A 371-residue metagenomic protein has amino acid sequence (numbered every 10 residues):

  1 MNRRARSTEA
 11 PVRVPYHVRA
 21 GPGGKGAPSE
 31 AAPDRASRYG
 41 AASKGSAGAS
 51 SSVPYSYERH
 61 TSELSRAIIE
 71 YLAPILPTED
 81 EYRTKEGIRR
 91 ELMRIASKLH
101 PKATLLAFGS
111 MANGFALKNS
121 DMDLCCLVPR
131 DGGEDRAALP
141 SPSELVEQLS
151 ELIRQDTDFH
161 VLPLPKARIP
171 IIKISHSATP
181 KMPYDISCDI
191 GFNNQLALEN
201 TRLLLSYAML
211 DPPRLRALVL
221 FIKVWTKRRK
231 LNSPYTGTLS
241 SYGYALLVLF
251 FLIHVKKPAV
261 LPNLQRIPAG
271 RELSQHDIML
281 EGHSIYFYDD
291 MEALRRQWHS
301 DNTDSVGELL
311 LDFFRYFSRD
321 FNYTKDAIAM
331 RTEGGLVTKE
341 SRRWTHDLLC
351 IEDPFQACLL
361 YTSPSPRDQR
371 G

Functional and structural regions predicted by a protein language model:
M1-N119, D131-E144, P163: N-terminal regions immediately upstream of nucleotidyltransferase
E91-R94, F108-N113, D156-H160, R168-K173 (+2 more regions): Eukaryotic intrinsically disordered and solvent-exposed regulatory patches
L92, A96, L105-G109, D121-C126 (+6 more regions): Structural signal for hydrophobic/aromatic residues that build the beta-strand cores of folded beta-sheet domains
A96, A107-A112, A116, C126-D131 (+12 more regions): Residues that form ligand- and interface-recognition hot spots within folded domains
P101-T104, M111-N113, K118-L124, T157-H160 (+3 more regions): Core residues of folded domains in eukaryotic genome-function proteins
S143-Q195, Y235: Conserved catalytic core of two-metal-ion nucleotidyltransferases
R202-S241: Basic, alpha-helical interaction scaffolds
F250-S363, R367, G371: Pol beta-like nucleotidyltransferase catalytic core
